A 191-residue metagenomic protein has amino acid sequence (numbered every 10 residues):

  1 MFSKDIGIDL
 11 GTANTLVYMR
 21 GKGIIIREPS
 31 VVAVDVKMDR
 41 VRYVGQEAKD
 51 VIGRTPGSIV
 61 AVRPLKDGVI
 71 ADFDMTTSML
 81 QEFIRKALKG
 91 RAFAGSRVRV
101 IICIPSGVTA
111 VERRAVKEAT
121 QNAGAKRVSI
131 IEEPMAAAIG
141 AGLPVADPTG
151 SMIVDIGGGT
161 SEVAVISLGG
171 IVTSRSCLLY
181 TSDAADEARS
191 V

Functional and structural regions predicted by a protein language model:
M1-G158, A164-S182, R189-S190: Nucleotide/phosphate-binding catalytic cleft detector across ATP-hydrolyzing and phosphate-transferring enzymes
